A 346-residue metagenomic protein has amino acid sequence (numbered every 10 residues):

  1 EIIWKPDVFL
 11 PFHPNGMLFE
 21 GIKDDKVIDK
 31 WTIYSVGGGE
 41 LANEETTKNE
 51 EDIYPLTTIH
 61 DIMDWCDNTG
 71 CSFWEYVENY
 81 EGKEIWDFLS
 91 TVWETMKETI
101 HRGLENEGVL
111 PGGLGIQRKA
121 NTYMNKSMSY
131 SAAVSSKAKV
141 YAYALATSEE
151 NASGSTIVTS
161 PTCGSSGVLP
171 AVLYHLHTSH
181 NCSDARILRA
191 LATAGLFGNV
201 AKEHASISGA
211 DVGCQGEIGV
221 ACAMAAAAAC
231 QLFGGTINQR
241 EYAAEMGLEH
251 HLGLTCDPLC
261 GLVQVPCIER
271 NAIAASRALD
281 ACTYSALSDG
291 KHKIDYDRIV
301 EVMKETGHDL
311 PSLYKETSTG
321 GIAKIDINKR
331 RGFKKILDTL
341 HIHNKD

Functional and structural regions predicted by a protein language model:
E1, P111-G115, T159-C163, C182-A192 (+2 more regions): Short alpha-helical "patches" and their helix-cap loops
E1-P14, R189-C230, N238-A243, E249-A281: A structural-propensity feature for long, helix-poor, extended segments
E1-S129: C-terminal regulatory domains involved in ligand/effector binding and gene-expression control
E1-V8, L169, T178-N181, D309: N-terminal loops that bind phosphate or other acidic moieties and the adjacent beta-alpha structural core
G82, W86, Y130-V134, T162 (+4 more regions): Hydrophobic alpha-helical scaffolding
D87, E94-V200, S206-G209, G213 (+1 more regions): Accessory "access/gating" subregions that flank catalytic or transport cores
S136, P161, S165, R186 (+4 more regions): Secondary-structure capping and boundary motifs in well-ordered enzyme cores
A229-D346: Functionally critical mobile loop/hinge segments
